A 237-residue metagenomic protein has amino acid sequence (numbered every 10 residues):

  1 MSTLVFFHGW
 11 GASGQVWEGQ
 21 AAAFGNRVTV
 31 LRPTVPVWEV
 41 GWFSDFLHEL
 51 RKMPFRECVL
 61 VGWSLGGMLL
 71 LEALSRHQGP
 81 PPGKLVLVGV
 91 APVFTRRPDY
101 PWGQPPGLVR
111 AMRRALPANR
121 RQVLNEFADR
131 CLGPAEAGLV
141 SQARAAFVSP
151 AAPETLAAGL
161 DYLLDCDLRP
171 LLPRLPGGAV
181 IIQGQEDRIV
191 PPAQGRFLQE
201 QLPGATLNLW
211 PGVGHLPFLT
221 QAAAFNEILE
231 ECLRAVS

Functional and structural regions predicted by a protein language model:
M1-S44: Conserved HGGG/HGGXW glycine-rich cap/lid loop of the alpha/beta-hydrolase fold
F7-G9, W63, Q183: The conserved beta1-alpha1 loop
G62-L70: Gly/Ala-rich beta-loop-alpha elbow adjacent to hydrolase catalytic centers
P81-A115, T155-A158: Flexible "cap/lid" loop of the alpha/beta hydrolase fold
P117-L171: Conserved alpha/beta-hydrolase catalytic His-Asp/Glu region
L175, I181-Q183, D187: Short beta-strand/loop motif that positions the catalytic acidic residue of the alpha/beta-hydrolase fold
R188-Q194: Conserved alpha/beta-hydrolase "acid-adjacent" motif
V213-N226: Catalytic histidine-centered segment of alpha/beta-hydrolase-like enzymes
